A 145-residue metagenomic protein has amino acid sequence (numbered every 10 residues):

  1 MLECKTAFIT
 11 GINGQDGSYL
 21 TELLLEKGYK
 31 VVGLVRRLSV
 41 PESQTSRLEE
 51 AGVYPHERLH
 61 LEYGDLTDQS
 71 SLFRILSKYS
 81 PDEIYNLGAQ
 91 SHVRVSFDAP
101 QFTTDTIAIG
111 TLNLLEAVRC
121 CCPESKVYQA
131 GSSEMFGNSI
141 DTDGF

Functional and structural regions predicted by a protein language model:
M1-F145: N-terminal Rossmann-like NAD(P)+-binding domain of SDR-like oxidoreductases, especially those catalyzing
